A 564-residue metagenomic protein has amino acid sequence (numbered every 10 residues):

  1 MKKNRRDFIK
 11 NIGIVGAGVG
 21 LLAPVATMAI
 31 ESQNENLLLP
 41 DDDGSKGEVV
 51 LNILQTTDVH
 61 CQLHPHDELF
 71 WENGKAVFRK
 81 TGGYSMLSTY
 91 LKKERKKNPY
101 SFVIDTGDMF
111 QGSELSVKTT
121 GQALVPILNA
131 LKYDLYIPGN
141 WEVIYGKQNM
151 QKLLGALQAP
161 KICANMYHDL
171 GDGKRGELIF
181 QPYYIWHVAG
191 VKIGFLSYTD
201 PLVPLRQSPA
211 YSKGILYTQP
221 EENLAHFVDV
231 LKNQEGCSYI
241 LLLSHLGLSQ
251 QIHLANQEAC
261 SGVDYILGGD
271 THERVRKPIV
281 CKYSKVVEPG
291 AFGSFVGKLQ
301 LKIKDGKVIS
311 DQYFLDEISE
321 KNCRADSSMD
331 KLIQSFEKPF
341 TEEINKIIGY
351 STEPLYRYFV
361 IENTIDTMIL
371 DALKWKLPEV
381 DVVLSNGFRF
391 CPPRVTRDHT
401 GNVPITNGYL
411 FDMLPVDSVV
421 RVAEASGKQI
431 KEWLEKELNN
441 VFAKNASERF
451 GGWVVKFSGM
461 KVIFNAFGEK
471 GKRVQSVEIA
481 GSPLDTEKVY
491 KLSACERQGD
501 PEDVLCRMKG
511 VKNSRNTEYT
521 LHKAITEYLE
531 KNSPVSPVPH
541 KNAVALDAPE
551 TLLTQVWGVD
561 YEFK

Functional and structural regions predicted by a protein language model:
K3-E320, V360, T364-A372, V383 (+2 more regions): Acidic, metal/ion-coordinating pockets
D43, V49-Y90, K96, V125 (+3 more regions): Catalytic centers of hydrolytic enzymes
